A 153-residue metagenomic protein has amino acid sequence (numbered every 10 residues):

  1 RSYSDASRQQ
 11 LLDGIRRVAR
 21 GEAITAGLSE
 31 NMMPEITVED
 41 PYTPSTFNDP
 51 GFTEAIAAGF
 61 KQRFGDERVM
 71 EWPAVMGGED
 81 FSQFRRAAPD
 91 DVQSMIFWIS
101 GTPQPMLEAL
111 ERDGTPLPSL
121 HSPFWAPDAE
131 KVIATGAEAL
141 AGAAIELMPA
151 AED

Functional and structural regions predicted by a protein language model:
R1-D153: Metal-dependent amide/peptide-bond hydrolase catalytic core, centered on the "pita-bread" metallohydrolase fold
